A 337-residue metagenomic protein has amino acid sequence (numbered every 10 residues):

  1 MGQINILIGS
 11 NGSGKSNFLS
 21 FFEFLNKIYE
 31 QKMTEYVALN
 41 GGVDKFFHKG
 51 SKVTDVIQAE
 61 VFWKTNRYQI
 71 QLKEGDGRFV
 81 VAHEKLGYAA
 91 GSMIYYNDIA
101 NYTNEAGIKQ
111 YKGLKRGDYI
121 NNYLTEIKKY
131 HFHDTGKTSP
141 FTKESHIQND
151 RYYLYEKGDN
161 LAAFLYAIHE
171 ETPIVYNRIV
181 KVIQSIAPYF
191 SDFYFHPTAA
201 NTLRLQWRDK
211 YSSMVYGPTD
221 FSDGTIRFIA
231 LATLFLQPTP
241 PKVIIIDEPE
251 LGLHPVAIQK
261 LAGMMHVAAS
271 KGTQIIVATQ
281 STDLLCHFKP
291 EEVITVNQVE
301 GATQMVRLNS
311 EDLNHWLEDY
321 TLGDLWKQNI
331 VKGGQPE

Functional and structural regions predicted by a protein language model:
M1-G2, L236-T239: Phosphate-binding P-loop
M1-T54: Pre-Walker A-like glycine/lysine-rich segment at the N-terminus of P-loop NTPase domains
N5, E23, E250-L251, V256 (+1 more regions): Catalytic acidic motif of RecA-like/P-loop NTPases
I8, I244-I246: Walker B beta-strand of ABC/ABC-like P-loop ATPase nucleotide-binding domains, specifically the conserved hydrophobic
I57-W63, W207: Short beta-strand segments that buttress and anchor functional surface loops
K64-S185, S191-Y194: Electropositive, glycine-dotted interaction segments that contact anionic polymers or phosphate-rich ligands
I174-N177, K181-L236, I246-Q259: Conserved ABC ATPase signature
K260-E337: C-terminal lobe/lid and adjacent interdomain/linker elements of RecA-like ASCE P-loop ATPase modules
